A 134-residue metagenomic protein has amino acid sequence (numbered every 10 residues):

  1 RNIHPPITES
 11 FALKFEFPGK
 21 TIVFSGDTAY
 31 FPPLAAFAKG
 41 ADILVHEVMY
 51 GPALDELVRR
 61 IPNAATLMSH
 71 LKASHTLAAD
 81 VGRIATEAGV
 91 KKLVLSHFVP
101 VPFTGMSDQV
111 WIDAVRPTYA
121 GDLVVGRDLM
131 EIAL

Functional and structural regions predicted by a protein language model:
I3, T8-A12, P18-V23, A29-R127: Cap/insert and terminal regions of metallo-dependent hydrolase folds
R127-A133: C-terminal regions of proteins
